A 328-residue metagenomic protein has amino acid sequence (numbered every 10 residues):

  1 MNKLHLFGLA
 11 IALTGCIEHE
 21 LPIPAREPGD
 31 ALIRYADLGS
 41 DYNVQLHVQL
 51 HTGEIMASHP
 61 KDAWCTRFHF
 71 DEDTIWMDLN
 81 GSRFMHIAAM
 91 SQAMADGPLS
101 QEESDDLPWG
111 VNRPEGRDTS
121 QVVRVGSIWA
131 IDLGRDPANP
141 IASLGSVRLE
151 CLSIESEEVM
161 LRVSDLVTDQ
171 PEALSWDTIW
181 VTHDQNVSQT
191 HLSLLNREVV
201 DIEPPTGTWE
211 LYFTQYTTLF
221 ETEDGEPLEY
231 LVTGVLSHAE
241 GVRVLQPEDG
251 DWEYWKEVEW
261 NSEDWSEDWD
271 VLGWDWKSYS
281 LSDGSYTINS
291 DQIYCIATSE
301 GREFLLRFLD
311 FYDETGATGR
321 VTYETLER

Functional and structural regions predicted by a protein language model:
M1-N2, I17: N-terminal hydrophobic targeting signals that begin at the initiator methionine
N2-L9: Sec-dependent signal peptide recognition, specifically the positively charged N-region followed immediately by
L13-G15: C-terminal motif of bacterial Sec signal peptides marking the signal peptidase cleavage site
I17-R328: Surface-exposed, beta-sheet-biased, low-hydrophobicity segments with strongly acidic/polar composition
